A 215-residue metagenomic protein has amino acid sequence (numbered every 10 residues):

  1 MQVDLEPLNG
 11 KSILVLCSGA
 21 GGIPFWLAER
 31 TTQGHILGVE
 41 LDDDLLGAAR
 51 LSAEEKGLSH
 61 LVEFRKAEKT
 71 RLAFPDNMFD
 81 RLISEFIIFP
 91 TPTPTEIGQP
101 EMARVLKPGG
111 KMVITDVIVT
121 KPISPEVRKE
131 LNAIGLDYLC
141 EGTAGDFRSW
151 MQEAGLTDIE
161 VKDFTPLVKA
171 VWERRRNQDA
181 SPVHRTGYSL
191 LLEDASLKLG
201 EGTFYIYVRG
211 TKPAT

Functional and structural regions predicted by a protein language model:
M1-K11, W26: Conserved alpha-helix/loop element of class I SAM-dependent methyltransferases that forms part of the SAM/SAH-binding
S12-V15, G19-R71: Class I SAM-dependent methyltransferase SAM/SAH-binding core
T70-L82: A short acidic, Gly/Pro-enriched loop at the edge of an enzyme's catalytic core that lines a small-molecule cofactor
D80-P94: A short SAM/SAH-binding and catalytic strip from SAM-dependent methyltransferases
E96-K111: A short glycine-rich, Lys/Arg-flanked "PGG" loop and its adjoining helix->strand segment in the class I
V117-Y138: Short, glycine-/aromatic-enriched active-site segment of Class I SAM-dependent methyltransferases
L139-G155: Short alpha-helix
E160-T215: Conserved Class I S-adenosyl-L-methionine
